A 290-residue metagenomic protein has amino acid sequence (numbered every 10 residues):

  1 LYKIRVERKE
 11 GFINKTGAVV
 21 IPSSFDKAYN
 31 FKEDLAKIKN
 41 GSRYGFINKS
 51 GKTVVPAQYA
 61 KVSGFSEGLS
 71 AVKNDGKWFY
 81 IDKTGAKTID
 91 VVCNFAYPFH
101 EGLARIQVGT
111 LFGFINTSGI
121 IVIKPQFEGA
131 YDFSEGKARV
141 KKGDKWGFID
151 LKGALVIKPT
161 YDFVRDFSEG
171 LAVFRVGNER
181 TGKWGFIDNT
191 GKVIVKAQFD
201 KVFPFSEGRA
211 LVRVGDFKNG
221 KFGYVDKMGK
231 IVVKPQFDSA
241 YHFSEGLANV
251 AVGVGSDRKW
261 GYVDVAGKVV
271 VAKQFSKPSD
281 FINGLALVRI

Functional and structural regions predicted by a protein language model:
L1-I290: Residue-level detector of conserved, function-critical positions
